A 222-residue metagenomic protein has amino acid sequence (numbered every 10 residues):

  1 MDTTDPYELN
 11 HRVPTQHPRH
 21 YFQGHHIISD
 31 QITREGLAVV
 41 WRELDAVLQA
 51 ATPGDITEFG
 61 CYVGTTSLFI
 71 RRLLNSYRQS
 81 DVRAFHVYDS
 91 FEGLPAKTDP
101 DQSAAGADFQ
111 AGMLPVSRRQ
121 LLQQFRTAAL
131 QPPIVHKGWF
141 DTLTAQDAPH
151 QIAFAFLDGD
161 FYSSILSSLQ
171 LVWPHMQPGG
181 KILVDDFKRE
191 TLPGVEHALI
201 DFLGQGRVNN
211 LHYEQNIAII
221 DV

Functional and structural regions predicted by a protein language model:
M1: Extracytoplasmic cell-surface/polysaccharide-interacting catalytic and binding patches
D5-R34, A50-V222: S-adenosylmethionine/decaboxylated-SAM
V39-A51: Conserved alpha-helix/loop element of class I SAM-dependent methyltransferases that forms part of the SAM/SAH-binding
